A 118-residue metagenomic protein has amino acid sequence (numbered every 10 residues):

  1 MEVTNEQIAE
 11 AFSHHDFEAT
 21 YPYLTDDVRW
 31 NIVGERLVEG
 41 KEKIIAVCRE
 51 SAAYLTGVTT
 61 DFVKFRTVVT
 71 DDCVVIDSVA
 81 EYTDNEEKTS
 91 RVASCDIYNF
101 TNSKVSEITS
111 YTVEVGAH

Functional and structural regions predicted by a protein language model:
E2-Y23: Short acidic-aromatic low-complexity motifs
A11, E35-V38: Short N-terminal micro-motifs specific to bacterial/archaeal maturation and metal-cluster initiation sites
A11, N31, I45-H118: A beta-strand edge to alpha-helix "cap/lid" segment located at domain peripheries
D16, D27, K104: Conserved functional loop/turn residues at catalytic and ligand-binding sites
P22-R36: Short, solvent-exposed secondary-structure junction/capping segments
L37-A46: Short beta-edge strand/loop motif at the mouth of beta-sheet-based domains
